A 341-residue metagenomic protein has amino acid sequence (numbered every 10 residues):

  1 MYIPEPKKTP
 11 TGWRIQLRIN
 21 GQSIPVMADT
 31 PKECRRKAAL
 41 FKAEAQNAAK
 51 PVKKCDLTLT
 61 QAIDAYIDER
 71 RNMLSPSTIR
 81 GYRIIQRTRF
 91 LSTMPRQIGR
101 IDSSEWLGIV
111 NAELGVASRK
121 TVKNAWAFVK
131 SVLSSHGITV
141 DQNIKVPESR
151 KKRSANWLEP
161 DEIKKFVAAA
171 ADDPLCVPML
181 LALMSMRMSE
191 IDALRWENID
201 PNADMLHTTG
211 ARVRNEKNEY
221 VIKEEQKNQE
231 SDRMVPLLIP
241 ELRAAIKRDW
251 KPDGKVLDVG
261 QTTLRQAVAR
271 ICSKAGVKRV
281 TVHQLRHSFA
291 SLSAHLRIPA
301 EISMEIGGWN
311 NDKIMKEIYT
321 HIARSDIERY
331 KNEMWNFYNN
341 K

Functional and structural regions predicted by a protein language model:
I3-P4, R89, R96-V146, R187-S189: N-terminal DNA-binding recognition helix of tyrosine site-specific recombinases/integrases
T11, R119, T139-L194, N202 (+2 more regions): Basic, Lys/Arg- and aromatic-enriched nucleic-acid-binding interface segment
G21-M27, L57-Q86, E113-A117: Short, aromatic/basic-rich helix-turn unit that serves as a nucleic-acid recognition element
W157, R212, G307-E333: Catalytic-site neighborhood detector that most strongly recognizes the C-terminal catalytic loop/helix of tyrosine
D161-E162, L194-A245: Conserved tyrosine-mediated DNA breakage-rejoining catalytic core shared by Y-recombinases
E190-D192, V280-T281, A290, R297-W309: Active-site-proximal segment of tyrosine recombinases
N198-M205, I298-I318: Short, polar N-cap/turn motifs at the start of nucleic acid-interacting alpha helices
P236-K278: Active-site/catalytic core of tyrosine-dependent DNA strand-transfer enzymes
